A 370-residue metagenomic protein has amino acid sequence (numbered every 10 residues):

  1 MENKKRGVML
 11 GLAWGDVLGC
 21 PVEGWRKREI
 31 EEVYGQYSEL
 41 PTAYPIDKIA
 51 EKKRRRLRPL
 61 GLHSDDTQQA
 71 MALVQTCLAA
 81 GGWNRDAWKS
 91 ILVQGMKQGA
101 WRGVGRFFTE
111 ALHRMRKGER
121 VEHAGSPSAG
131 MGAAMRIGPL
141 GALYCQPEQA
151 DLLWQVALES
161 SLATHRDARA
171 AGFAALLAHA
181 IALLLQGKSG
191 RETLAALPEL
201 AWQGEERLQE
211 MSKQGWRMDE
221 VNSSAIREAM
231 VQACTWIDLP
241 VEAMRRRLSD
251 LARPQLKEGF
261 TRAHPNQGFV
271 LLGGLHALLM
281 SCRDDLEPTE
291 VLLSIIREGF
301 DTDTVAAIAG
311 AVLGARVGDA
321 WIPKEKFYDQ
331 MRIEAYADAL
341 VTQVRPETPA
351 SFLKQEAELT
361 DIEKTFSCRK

Functional and structural regions predicted by a protein language model:
M1-K370: Structured, active/binding-site neighborhoods that engage oxygen-rich ligands
